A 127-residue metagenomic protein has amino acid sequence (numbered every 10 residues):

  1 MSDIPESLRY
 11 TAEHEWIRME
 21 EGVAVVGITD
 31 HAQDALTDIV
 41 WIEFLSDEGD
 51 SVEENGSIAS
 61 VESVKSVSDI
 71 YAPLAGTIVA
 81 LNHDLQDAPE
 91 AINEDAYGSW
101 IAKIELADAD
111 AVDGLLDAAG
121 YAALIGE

Functional and structural regions predicted by a protein language model:
M1-S57, E94-E127: Acidic, low-complexity mobile loops and tails
L8-T11, S68-A75: Short coil-to-beta-strand transition motifs
M19-G22, V67, L81-D87, A109-A111: Short, conserved beta-turn/loop elements at beta-strand boundaries and strand-helix junctions
V23, A75-T77: Structural motif
D38-V40, V64-V67: A short beta-loop-beta micro-motif enriched in histidine and acidic residues
S57, S63-V64, H83: Short, surface-exposed secondary-structure boundary micro-motifs
V79-K103: Aromatic- and Lys/Arg-enriched surface recognition patch
